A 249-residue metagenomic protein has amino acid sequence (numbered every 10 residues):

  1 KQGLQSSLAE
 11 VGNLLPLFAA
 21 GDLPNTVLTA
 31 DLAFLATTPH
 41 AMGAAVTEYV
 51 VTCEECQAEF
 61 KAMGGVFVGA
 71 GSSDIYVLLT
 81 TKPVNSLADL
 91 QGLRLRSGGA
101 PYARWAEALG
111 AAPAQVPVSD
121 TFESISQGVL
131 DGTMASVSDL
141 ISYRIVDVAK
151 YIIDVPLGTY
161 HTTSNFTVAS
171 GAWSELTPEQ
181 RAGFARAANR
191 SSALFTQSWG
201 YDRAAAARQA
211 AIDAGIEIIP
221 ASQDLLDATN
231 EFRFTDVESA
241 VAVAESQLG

Functional and structural regions predicted by a protein language model:
K1-A41, E55-G249: N-terminal secretory/targeting leader peptides
A44: Short beta-strand-centered segments that line the small-molecule binding cleft or hinge of alpha/beta clamshell
V50-V51: Core domains of carbohydrate- and sulfate-ester-processing enzymes
